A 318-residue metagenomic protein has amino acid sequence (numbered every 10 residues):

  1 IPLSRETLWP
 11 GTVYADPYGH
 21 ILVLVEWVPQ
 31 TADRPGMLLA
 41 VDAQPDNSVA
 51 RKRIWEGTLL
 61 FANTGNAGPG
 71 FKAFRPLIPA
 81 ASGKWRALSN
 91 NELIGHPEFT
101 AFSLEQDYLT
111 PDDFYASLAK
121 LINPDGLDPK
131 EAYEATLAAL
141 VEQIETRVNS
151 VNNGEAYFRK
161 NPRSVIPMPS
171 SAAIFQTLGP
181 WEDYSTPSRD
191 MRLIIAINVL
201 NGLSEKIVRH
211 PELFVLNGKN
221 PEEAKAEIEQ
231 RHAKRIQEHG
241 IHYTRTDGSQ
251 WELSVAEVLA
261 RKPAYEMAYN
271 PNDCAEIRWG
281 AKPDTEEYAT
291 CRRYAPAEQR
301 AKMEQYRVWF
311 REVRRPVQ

Functional and structural regions predicted by a protein language model:
I1, Y14, A40-A43: Generic structural hydrophobic/aromatic packing signal, biased to beta-strands
I1-P10, K52: Conserved active-site-adjacent core of cysteine acyl-enzyme catalytic domains
A15-V23: Short coil-to-beta-strand transition motifs
D16, T31, A80: Acidic surface patches and DE-rich sequence motifs
V25-K52: Catalytic Cys-His active-site segments of thiol-dependent hydrolases/isopeptidases
S48-K219, E223-E227, R231-A233: Low-complexity, Gly/Ser/Thr/Pro-rich intrinsically disordered linker/tail segments
Q237-Q318: Charge-dense, extended regions
